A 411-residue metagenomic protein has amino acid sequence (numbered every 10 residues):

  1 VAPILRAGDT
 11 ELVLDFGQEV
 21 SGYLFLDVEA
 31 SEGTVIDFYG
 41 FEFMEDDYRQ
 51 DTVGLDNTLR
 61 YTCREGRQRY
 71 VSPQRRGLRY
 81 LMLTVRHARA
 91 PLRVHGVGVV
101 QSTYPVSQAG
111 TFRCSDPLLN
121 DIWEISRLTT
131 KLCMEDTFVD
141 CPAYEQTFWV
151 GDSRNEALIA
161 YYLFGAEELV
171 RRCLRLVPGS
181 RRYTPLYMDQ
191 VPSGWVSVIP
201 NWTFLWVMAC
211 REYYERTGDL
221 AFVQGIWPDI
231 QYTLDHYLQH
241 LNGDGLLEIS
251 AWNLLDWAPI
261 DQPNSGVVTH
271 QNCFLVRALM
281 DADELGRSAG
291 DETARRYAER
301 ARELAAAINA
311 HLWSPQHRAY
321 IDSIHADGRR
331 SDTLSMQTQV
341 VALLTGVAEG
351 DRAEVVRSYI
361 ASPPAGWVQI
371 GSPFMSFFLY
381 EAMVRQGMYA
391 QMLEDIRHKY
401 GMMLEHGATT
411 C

Functional and structural regions predicted by a protein language model:
V1-D140, D152, E168-C173, V177 (+6 more regions): Extracellular/oxidizing-compartment recognition motifs
L12-F16, L24-F25, R69-Y70, Y144-E145 (+3 more regions): Generic recognition of flexible, low-complexity loop/linker segments
F148-C411: Active-site core of glycosidic bond-cleaving carbohydrate-active enzymes
